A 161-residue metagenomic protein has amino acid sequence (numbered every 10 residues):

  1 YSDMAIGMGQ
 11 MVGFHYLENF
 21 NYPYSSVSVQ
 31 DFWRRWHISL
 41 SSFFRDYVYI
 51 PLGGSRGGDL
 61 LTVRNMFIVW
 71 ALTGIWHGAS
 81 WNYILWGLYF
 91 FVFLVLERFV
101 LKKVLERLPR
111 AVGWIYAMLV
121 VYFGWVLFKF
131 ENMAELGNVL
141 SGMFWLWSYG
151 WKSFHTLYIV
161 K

Functional and structural regions predicted by a protein language model:
Y1-K161: Membrane-embedded transmembrane alpha-helical bundles that form the catalytic cores of multi-pass lipid-modifying
